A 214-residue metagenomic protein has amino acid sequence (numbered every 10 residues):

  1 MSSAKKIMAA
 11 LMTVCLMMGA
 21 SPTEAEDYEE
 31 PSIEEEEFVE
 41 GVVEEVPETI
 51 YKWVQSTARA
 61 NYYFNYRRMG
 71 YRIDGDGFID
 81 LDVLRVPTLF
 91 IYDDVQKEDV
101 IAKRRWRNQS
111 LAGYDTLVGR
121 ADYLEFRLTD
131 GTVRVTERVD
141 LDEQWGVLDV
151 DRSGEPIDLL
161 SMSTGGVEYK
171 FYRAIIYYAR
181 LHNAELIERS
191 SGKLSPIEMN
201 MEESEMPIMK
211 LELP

Functional and structural regions predicted by a protein language model:
M1-A9: Bacterial N-terminal signal peptides that target proteins for export
A9-G19: Bacterial N-terminal signal peptides
S21-A25: Sec/Tat signal peptide C-region and signal peptidase I cleavage site
E26-Y123, R127-P214: N-terminal secretory-pathway/extracellular module detecting exported/lumenal segments and adjacent signal-anchor/first
